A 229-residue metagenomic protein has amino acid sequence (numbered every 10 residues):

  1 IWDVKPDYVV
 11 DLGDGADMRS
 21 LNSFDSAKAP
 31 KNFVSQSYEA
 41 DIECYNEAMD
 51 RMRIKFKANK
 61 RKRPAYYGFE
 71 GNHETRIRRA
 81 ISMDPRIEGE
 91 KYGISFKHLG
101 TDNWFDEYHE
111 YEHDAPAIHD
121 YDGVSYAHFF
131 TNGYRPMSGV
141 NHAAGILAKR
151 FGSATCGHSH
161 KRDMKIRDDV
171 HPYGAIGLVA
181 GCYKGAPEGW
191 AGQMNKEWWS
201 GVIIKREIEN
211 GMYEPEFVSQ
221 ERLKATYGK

Functional and structural regions predicted by a protein language model:
I1-D102: Core catalytic region of metal-dependent phosphoesterases/phosphodiesterases, especially metallo-beta-lactamase-like
I1-K5, K60-R61, H119-D120, I146-R150 (+1 more regions): Flexible, charged surface loops at secondary-structure boundaries
I1-P6, A127, Y227-K229: Basic, amphipathic N-terminal segments that precede the first structured/catalytic domain
Y8, V124, S153: Short, Asp-centered acidic motifs that coordinate Mg2+ and/or phosphate in catalytic or ligand-binding sites
K62-R63, F105, G123, F151 (+1 more regions): A generic structural signal for alpha->beta connector loops
M83-N141, C182: Active-site-proximal loop/helix segment associated with metal-binding centers of metalloenzymes
A127-V218: Conserved beta-sheet core of the metallophosphoesterase superfamily
E216-G228: Short, solvent-exposed aromatic-acidic interface loops
